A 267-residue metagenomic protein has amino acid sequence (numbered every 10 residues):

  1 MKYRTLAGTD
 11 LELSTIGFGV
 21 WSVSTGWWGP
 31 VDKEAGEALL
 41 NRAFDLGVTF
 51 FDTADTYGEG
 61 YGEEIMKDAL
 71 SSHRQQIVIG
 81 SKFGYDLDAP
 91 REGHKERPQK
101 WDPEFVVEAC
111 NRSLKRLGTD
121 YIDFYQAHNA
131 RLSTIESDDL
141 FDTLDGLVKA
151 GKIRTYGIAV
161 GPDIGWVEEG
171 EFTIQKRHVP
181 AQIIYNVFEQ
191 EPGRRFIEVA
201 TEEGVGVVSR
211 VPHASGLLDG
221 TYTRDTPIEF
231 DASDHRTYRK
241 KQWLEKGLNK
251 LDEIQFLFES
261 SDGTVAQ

Functional and structural regions predicted by a protein language model:
M1-V78, A89: N-terminal binding-site loop/beta-alpha segment at the start of enzyme catalytic domains that lines or forms
L6, F18, G36, F51 (+9 more regions): Conserved, mostly hydrophobic/aromatic
L11-I16, G47-F50, H73-I77, T119-D123 (+4 more regions): Short, well-ordered coil/turn segments that N-cap beta-strands
S22-E34, E92-E104, N129, S133: Active-site mouth loops of central-metabolism enzymes
P30-A43, W101-L117, D163-E171: Short, acidic/polar
Q76-K100: Structural motif corresponding to the early beta-alpha repeats
L114-S133: Active-site groove signature of glycoside hydrolases
A130-Q267: Beta/alpha (TIM)-barrel catalytic core signal, keyed to glycine-rich beta->alpha loops juxtaposed to Asp/Glu that bind
